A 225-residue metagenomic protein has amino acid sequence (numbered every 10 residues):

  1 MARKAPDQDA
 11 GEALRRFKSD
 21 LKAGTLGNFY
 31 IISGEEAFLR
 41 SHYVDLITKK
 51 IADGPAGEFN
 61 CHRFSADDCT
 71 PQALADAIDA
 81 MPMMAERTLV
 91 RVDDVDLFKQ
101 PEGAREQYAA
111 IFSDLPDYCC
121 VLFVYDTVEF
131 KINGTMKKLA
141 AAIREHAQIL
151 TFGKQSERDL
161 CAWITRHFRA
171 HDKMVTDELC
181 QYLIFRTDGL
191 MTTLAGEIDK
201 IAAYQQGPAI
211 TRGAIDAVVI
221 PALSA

Functional and structural regions predicted by a protein language model:
M1-A225: Conserved beta/loop motifs at nucleotide-recognition and modification sites
